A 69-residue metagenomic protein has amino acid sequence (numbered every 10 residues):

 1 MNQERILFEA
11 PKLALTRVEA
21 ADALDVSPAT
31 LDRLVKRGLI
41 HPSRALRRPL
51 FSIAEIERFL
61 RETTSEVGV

Functional and structural regions predicted by a protein language model:
N2, I6, A54-V69: A short, Lys/Arg-enriched interface patch at domain edges and termini
N2-R33, E62: Polyanion-binding surface elements
E19-A21, L46, E57, E66: A generic structural micro-environment signature that highlights single residues at secondary-structure boundaries
D22-I53: Major-groove DNA-recognition helix of helix-turn-helix-type DNA-binding domains
